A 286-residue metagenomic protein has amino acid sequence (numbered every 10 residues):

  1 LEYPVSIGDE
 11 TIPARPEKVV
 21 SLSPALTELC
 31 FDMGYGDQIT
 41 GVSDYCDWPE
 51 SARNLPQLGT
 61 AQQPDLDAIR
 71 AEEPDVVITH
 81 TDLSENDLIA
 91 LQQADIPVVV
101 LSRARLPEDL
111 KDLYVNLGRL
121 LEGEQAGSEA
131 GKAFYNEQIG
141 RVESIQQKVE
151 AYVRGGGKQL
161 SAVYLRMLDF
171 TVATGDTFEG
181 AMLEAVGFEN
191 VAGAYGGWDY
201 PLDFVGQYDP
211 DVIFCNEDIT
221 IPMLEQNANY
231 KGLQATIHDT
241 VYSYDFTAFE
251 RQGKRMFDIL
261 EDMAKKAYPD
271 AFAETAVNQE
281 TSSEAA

Functional and structural regions predicted by a protein language model:
L1-T27, E124-V163, Y208, K266-A286: Bacterial Sec-exported substrate-binding components of ABC uptake systems
E10, T27-D32, D47-S51, V153 (+3 more regions): Short, solvent-exposed loop/turn elements at domain surfaces
E17-L83, V191-A194, N227: A short, structured surface patch at a secondary-structure boundary
S23, T81, R103, L168 (+3 more regions): Short secondary-structure boundary segments
Y45-W48, F170-Y200: Alpha-helical, coiled-coil/dimerization segments enriched in small aliphatic residues
P64, E108-R119, E129, C215-A286: Structured C-terminal subdomain patch of bacterial secreted/periplasmic proteins
L66-E73, Q93-A94, Y200-V212: Short helices/loops that flank or line small-molecule/ion binding pockets
N86, V99-G118, G157-G180: Extracytoplasmic ligand-binding site segments that recognize negatively charged/polar headgroups
